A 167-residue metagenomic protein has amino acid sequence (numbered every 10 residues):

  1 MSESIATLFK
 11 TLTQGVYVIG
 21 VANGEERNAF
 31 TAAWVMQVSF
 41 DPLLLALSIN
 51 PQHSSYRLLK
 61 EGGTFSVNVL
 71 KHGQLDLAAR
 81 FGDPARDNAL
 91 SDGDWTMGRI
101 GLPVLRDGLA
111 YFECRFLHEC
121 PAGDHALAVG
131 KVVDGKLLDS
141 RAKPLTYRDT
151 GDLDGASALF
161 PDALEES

Functional and structural regions predicted by a protein language model:
M1-S167: Basic, polyanion-binding surface patches
